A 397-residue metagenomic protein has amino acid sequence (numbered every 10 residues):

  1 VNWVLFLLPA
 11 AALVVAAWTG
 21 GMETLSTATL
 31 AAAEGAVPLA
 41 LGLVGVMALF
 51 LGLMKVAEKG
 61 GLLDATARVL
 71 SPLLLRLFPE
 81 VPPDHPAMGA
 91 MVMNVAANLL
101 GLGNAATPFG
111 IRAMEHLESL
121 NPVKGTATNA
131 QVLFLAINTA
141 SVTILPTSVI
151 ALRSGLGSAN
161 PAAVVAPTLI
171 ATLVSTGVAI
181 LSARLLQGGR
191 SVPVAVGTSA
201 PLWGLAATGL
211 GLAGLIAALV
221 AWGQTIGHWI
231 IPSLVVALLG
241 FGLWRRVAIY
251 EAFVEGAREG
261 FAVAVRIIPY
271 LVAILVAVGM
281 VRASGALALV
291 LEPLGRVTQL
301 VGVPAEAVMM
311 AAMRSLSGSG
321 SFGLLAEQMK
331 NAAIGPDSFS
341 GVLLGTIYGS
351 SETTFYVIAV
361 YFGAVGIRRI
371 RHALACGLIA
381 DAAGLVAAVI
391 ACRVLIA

Functional and structural regions predicted by a protein language model:
V1-T27, A31-A40, L185-A264, A397: Hydrophobic transmembrane alpha-helices of multi-pass small-molecule transporters
L5-W18, M47-K55, T139-T143, T147-A151 (+5 more regions): Hydrophobic core segments of alpha-helical transmembrane domains in multi-pass membrane transport and ion-translocation
A17-T27, E58-L62, I144-N160, L215-I226 (+7 more regions): Transmembrane helix-loop junctions in multi-pass membrane proteins
E23-S119, R246-N331: Membrane-embedded alpha-helical segments and adjacent helix-loop junctions characteristic of multi-pass solute
H85-A90, W203-G211, S350-S351: Short hydrophobic alpha-helical membrane-embedded segments
L117-A206, G335-A397: Membrane-core helix-loop-helix motifs of multi-pass transport proteins
